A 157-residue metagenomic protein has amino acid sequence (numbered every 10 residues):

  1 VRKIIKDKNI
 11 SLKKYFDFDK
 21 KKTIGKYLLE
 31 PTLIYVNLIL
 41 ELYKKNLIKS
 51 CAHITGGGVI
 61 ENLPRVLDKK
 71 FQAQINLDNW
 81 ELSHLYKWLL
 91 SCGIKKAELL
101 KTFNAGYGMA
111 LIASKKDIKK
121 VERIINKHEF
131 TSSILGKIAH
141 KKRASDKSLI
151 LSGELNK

Functional and structural regions predicted by a protein language model:
K6-D7, S11-L29, L33-K157: Glycine-/charge-enriched secondary-structure boundary and capping motifs
